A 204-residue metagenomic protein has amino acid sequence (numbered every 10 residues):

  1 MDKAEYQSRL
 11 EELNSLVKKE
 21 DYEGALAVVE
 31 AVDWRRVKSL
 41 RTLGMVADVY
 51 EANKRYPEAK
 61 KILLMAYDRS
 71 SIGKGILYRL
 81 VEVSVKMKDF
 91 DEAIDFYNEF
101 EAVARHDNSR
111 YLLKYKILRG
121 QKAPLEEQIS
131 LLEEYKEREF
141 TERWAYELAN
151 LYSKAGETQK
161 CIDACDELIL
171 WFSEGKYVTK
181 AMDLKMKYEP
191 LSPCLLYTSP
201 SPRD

Functional and structural regions predicted by a protein language model:
M1-L10, R35-L43, R69-R79, F90 (+3 more regions): Generic helix N-cap/helix-start motif at coil->alpha-helix transitions
K19, N53, M87, Q121-K122 (+1 more regions): Structural motif corresponding to the intra-repeat A-B loop/turn of tetratricopeptide repeats
E30-V37, L64-S71, N98-H106, E133-E139 (+1 more regions): Solenoid-like repeat scaffolds
D48, R79-V85, N98-E137: Alpha-helical adaptor scaffolds
T158-Y177, M182-P193: TPR/TPR-like (Sel1-like) alpha-helical repeat modules
Y197-D204: Conserved small/polar residues in nucleotide/adenosyl-binding loops
